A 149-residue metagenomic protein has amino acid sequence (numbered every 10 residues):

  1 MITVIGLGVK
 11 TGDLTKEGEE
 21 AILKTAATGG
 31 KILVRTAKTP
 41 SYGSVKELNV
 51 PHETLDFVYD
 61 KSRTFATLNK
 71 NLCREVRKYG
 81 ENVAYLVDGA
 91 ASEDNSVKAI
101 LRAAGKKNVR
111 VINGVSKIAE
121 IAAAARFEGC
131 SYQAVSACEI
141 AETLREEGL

Functional and structural regions predicted by a protein language model:
M1-I112: Class I S-adenosyl-L-methionine
G8-K10, D88-L149: Class I SAM-dependent methyltransferase SAM-binding "motif I" and its flanking Rossmann-like core
